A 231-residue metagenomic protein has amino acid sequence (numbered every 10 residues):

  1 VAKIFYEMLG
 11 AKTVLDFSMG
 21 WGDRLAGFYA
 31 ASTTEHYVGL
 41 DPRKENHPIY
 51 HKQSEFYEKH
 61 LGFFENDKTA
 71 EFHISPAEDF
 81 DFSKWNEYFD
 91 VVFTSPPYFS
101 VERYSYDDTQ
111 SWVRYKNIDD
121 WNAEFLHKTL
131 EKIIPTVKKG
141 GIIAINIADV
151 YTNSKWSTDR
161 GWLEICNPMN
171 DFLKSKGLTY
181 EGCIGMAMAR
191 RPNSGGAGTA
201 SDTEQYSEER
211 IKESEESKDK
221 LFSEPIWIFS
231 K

Functional and structural regions predicted by a protein language model:
V1-K231: Class I S-adenosyl-L-methionine-dependent methyltransferase catalytic core
